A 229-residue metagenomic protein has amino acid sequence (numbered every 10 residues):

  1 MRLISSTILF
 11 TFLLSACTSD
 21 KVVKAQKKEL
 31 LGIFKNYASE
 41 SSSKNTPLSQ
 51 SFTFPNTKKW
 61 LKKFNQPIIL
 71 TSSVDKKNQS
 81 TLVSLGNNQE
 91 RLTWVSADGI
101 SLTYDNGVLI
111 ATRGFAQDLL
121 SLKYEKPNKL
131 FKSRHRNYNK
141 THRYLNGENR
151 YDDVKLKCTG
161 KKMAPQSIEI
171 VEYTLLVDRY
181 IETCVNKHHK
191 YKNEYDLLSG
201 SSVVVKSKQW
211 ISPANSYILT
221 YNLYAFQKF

Functional and structural regions predicted by a protein language model:
M1-D20: Sec-dependent bacterial lipoprotein signal peptides
R2-T7, R134, E148-D152, C158: Homeobox/homeodomain signature
T18-T103, V108-T112, H142-F229: Acidic, serine/threonine-rich low-complexity disordered tracts
V108-R150: Non-cytosolic head/periplasmic domains of membrane-anchored proteins
